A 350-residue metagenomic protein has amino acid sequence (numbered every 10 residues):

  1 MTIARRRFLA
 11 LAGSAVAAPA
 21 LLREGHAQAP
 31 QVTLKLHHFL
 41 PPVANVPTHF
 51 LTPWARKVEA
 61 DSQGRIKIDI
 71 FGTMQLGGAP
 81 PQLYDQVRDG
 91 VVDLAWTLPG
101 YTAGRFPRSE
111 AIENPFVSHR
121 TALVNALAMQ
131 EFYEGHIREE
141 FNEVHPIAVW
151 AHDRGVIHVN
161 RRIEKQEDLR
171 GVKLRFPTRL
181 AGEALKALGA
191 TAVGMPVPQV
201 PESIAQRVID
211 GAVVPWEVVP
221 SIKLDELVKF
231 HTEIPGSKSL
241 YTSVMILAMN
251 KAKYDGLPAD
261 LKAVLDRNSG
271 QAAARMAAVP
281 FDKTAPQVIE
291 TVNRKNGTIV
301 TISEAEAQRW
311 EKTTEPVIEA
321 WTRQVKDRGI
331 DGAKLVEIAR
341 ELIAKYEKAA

Functional and structural regions predicted by a protein language model:
T2-L123, H136-A350: N-terminal secretory/targeting leader peptides
